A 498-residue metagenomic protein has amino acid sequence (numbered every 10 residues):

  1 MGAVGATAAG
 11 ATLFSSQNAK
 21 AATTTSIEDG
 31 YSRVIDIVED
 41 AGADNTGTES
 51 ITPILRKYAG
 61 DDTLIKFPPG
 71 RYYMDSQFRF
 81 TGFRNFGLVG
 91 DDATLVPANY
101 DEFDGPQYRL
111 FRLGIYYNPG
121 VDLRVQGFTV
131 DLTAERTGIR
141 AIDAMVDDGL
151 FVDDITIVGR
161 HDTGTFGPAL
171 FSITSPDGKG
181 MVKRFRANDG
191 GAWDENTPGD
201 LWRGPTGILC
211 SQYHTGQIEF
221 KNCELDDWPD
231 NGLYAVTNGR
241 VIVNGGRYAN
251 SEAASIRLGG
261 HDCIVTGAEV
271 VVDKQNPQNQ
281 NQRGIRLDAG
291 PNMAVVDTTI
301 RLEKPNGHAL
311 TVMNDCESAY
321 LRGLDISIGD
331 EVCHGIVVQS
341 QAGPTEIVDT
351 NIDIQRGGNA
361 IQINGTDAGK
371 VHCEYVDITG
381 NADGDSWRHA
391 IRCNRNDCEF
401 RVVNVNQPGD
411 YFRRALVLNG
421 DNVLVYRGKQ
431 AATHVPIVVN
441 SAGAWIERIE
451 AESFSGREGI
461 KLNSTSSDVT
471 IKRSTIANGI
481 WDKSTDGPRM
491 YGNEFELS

Functional and structural regions predicted by a protein language model:
M1-N18: N-terminal export signals
A19-T23: Boundary at the C-terminal end of the N-terminal hydrophobic targeting segment
I27-P68, Q77-R79, Q107: Acidic Gly/Asp/Thr-rich repetitive segments characteristic of extracellular carbohydrate-active and adhesion proteins
T52-D61, Y72-V89, V96-Q126, D131-L150 (+7 more regions): Extracellular beta-strand-rich solenoid/capping regions of secreted or surface-exposed proteins that bind or remodel
P68-P69, D91: A secondary-structure boundary/capping signal
D75-Q77, A98-D101, T133-R140, R160-A169 (+12 more regions): Short glycine/acidic-rich loop motifs that flank beta-strands on beta-rich extracellular proteins
V89-T94, V121-L132, D148-H161, D177-T197 (+12 more regions): Right-handed parallel beta-helix
V312-M313, V338-Q339, G343, N364 (+1 more regions): Charge-biased C-terminal accessory regions appended to nucleic-acid-, cytoskeletal NTPase
